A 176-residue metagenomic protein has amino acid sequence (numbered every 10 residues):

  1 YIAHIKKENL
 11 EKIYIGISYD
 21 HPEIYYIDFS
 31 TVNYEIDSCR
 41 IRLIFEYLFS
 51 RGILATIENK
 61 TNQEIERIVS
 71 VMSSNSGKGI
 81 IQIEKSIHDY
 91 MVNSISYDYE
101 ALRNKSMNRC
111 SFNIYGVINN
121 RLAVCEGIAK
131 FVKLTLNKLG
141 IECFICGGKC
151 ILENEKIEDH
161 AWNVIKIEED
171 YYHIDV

Functional and structural regions predicted by a protein language model:
Y1-R67: Linear, non-domain "peripheral" regions
Y34-I36, G116, N154, I165: Sterically constrained small-residue positions within well-ordered secondary structures of folded domains
S38-R40, Q82, E169: Sequence-level motif detector for i,i+2 pairs with an aromatic at +2
R42-I44, N113-G116, N120-L122, D159 (+1 more regions): Short, well-ordered strand-loop elements centered on a beta-strand within folded domains, enriched for acidic residues
R51-V117: Secondary-structure boundary elements
N75-I83, N120-I128, E155: Extracytoplasmic/periplasmic, Sec-exported soluble proteins
G127-V176: Hydrophobic/aromatic-rich core segments of domains that either
